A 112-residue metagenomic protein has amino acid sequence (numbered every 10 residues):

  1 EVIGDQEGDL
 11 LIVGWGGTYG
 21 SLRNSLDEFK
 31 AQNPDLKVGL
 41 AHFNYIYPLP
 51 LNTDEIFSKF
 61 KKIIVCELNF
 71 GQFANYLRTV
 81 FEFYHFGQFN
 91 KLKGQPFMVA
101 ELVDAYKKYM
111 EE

Functional and structural regions predicted by a protein language model:
E1-L10, R23: Glycine-/acidic-rich phosphate or pyrophosphate-binding loops and their flanking alpha/beta elements
V2-Q6, E55-S58, T79: Solvent-exposed alpha-helices and their adjacent loops that cap or buttress functional pockets in soluble metabolic
D9-G14, K62-C66: Short glycine-rich or small-residue beta-strand-to-loop segments that form or flank ligand, phosphate, metal/Fe-S
L11, N44-L51, A100, E111: An N-terminal assembly and electron-transfer interface module characteristic of large anaerobic redox and radical
L11-L22, F29: C-terminal substrate/ligand-recognition segments
L22-I56: Generic long, charged, amphipathic alpha-helical segments
K61, E67-E112: Peripheral docking tails and interdomain loops at the edges of cofactor- or intermediate-handling domains
